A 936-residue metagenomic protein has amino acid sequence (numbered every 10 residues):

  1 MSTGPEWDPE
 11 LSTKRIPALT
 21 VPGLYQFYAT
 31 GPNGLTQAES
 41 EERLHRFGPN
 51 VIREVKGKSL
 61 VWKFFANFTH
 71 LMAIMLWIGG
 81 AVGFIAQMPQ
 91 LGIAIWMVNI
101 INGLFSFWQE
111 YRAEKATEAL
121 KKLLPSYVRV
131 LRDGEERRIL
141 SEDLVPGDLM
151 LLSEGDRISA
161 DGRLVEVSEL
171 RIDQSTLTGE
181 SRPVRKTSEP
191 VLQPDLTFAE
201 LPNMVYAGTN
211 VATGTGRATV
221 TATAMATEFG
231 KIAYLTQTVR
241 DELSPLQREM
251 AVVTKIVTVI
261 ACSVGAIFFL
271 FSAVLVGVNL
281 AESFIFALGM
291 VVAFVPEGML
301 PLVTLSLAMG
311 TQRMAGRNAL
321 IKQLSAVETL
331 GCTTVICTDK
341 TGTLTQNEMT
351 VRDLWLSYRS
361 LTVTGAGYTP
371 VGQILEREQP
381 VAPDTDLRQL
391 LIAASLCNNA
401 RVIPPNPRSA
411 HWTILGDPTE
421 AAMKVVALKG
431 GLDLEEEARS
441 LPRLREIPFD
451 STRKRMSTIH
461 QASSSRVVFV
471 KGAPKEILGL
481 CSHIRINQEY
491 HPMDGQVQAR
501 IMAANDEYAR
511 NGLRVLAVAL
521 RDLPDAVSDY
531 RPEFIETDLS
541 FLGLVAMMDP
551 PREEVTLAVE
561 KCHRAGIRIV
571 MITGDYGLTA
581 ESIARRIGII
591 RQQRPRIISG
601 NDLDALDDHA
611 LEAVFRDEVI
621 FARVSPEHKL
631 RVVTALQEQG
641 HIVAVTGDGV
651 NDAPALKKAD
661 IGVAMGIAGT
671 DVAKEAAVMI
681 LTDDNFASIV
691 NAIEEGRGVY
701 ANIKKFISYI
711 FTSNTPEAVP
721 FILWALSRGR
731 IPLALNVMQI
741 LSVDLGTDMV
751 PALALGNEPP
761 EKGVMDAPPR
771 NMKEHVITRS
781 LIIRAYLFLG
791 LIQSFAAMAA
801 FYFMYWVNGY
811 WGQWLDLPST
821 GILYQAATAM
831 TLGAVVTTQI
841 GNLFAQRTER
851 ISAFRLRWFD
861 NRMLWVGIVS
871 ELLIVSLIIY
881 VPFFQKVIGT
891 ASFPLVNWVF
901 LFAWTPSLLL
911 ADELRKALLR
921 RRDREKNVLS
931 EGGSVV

Functional and structural regions predicted by a protein language model:
M1-T778, L791, L832, E849-V936: Conserved cytosolic headpiece of P-type ATPases
L152-E154, M804, V836: Short N-terminal signal/transit or membrane-insertion segments and the immediately adjacent low-complexity/disordered
L726, A785-A800, T837: Alpha-helical transmembrane segments of multi-pass integral membrane proteins
T747, A826-L843: Generic alpha-helical transmembrane segments
M772-I792, P818-M830: Membrane-water interface at loop-to-transmembrane-helix junctions
M798-Q813, Y880-Q885: Membrane-helix interface motif
Q813-D816, L929-S930: Extracytoplasmic
Q846: A C-terminal functional module that forms or caps the active site or interfaces directly with catalytic machinery
